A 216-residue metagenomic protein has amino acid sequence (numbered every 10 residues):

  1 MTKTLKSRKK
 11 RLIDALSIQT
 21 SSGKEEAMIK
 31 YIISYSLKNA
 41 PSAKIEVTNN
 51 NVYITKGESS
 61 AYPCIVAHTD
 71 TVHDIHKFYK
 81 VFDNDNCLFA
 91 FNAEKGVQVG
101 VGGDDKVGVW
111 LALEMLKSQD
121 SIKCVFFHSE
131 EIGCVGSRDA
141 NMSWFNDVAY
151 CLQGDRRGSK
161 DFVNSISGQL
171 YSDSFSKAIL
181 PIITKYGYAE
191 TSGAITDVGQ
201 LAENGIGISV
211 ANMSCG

Functional and structural regions predicted by a protein language model:
M1-R11: N-terminal, Lys/Arg- and Ser/Thr-rich interaction peptides
S7, G23, A27, Y31 (+6 more regions): Conserved active-site and cofactor/substrate-binding residues in soluble primary-metabolism enzymes
R11-D14, I18-A61: A non-catalytic alpha/beta surface segment that caps or lines the substrate-entry region of metallo-dependent hydrolase
L37-S42, G57-Y62, M115-K123, N146-V148 (+2 more regions): Short glycine/proline-enriched coil/turn segments at helix->beta-strand junctions
T55, S59-S121, E131, V148: Active-site metal-coordination/substrate-binding segment of hydrolases, especially metallo-dependent peptidases
V97-K177, Y186, E190, D197-V198 (+1 more regions): Acidic/histidine-rich catalytic neighborhood of metal-dependent amide-processing enzymes
A194-G216: Active-site-adjacent mobile loop/cap segments within catalytic or ligand-binding domains
